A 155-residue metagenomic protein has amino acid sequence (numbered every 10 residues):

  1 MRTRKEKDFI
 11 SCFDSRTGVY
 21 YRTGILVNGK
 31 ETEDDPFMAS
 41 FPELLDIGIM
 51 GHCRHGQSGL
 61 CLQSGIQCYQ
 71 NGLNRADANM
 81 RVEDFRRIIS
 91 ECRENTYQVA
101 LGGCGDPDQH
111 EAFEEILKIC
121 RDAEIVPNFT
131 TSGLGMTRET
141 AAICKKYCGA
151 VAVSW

Functional and structural regions predicted by a protein language model:
M1-D46, Q63: Flexible, acidic/Gly-rich N-terminal and inter-domain linker regions that tether and position cofactor-handling modules
Y20-Y21, Y69, F85, F113: Aromatic side chains
I25, E31, H55, H110-A112: Residue-level recognition of conserved structural "scaffold" positions that shape functional pockets and channels
I25, Q70, W155: Active-site donor-binding loop signature of nucleotide-sugar glycosyltransferases
K30-F37, Q67-Q70, C120, E124-T131: Short charge-dense sequence patches
P36-E83: Canonical Radical SAM [4Fe-4S] cluster-binding loop centered on the CxxxCxxC motif and its immediate flanking residues
V82-C104, Q109-W155: Radical SAM/AdoMet-radical enzyme domain recognition
